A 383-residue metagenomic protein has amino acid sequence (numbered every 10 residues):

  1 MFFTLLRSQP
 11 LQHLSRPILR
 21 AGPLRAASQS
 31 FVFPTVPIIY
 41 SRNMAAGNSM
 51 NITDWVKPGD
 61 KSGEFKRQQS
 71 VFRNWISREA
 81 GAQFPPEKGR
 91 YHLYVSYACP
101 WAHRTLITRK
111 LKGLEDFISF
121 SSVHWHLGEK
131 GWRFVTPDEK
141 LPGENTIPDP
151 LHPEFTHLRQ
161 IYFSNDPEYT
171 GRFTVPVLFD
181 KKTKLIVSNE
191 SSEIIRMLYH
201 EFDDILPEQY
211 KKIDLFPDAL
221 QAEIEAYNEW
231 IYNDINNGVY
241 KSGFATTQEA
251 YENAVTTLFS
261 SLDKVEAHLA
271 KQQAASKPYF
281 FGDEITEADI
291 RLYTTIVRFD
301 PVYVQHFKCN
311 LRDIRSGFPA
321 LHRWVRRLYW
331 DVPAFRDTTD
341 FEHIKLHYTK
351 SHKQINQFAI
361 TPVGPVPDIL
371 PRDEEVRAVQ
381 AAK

Functional and structural regions predicted by a protein language model:
F2-K383: C-terminal alpha-helical interaction module
